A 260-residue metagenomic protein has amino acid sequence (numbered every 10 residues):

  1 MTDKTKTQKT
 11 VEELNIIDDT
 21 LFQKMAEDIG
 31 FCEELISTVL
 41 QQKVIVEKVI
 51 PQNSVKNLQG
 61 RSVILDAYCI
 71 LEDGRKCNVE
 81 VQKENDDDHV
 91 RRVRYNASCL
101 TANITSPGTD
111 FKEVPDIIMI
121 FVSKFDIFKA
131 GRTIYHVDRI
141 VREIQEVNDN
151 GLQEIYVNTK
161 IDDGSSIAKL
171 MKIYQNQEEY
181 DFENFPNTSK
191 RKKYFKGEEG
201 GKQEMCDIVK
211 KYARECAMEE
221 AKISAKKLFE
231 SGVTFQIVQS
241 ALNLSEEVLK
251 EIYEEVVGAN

Functional and structural regions predicted by a protein language model:
M1-Q153, D163-S165: Accessory alpha/beta interaction modules
T2-I16, T20, I70-D73, C77-Q82 (+1 more regions): Short, charged alpha-helical interaction segments and adjacent helix-coil junctions
Y156: Catalytic-site signature of metal-activated, phosphate-bearing donor transferases, centered on the GT-A/GT-A-like
